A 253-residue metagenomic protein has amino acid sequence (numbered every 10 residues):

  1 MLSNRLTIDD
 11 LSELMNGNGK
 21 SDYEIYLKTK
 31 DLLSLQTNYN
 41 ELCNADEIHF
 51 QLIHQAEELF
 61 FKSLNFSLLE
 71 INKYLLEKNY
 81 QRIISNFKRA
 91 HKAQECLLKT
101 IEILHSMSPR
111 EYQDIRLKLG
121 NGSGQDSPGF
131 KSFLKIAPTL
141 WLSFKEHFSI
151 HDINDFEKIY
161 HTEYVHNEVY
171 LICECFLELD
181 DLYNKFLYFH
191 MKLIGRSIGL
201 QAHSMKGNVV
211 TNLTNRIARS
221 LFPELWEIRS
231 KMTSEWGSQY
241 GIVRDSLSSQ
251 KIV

Functional and structural regions predicted by a protein language model:
M1-V253: Surface-exposed peri-terminal alpha-helical interaction modules
